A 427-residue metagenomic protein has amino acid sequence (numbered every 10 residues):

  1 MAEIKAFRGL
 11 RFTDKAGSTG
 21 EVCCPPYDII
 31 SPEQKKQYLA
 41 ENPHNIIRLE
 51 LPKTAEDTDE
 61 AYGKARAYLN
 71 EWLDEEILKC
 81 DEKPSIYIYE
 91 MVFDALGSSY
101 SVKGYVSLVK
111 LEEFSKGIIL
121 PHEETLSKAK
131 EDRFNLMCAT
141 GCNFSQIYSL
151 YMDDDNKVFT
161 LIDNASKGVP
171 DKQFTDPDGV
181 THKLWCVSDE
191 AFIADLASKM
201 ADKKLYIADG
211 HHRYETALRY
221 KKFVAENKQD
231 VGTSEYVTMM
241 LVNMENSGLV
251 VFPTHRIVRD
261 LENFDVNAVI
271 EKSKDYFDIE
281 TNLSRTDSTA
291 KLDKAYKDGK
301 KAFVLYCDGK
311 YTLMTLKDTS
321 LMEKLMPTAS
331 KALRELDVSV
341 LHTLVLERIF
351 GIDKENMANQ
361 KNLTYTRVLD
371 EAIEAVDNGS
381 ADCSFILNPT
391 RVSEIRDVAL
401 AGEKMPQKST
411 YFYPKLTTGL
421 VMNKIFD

Functional and structural regions predicted by a protein language model:
M1-D427: Surface-exposed, charge/polar-rich loops and edge strands
